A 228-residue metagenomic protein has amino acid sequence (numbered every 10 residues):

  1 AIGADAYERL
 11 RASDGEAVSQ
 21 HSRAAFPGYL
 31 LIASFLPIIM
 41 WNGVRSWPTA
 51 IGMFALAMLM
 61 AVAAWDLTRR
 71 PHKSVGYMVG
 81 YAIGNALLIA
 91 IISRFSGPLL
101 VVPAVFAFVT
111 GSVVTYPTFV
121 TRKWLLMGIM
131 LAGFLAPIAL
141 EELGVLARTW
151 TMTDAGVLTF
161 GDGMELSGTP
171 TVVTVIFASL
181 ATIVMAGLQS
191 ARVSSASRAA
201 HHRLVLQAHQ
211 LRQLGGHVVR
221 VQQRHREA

Functional and structural regions predicted by a protein language model:
A1-D5, V62-L67, V173-R212: Juxtamembrane or sensor-core-proximal signal-transducing alpha helices that couple sensory domains to cytosolic
A1-E16: Short, Lys/Arg-rich, polar N-terminal cytosolic tail immediately upstream of the first transmembrane signal-anchor
H21-G28, G163-Q189: Extracellular-loop-to-transmembrane junctions of the mid-late helices
H21-V113, M127-A139: Hydrophobic transmembrane alpha-helices and their membrane-interface boundaries in multi-pass, membrane-anchored
W47, P71-H72, G144, R148 (+1 more regions): Membrane-interfacial segments
L135-T149: C-terminal TM-helix exit segments that contain a strictly Trp-centered aromatic cap at the helix terminus
V145-S167: Membrane-interfacial helical/loop segments at transmembrane boundaries in membrane proteins
R212-A228: PAS/LOV and related PAS-like sensory modules
